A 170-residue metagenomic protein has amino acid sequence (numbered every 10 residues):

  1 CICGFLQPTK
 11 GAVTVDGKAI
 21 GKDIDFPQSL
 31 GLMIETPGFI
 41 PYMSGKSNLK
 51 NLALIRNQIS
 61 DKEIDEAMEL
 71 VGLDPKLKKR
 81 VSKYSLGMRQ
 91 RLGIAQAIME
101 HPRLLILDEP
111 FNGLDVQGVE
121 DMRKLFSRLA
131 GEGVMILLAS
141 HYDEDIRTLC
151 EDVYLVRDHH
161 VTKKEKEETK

Functional and structural regions predicted by a protein language model:
C3: Helix-to-loop junction immediately C-terminal to a conserved catalytic motif
G11-F26: Conserved ABC transporter NBD signature motif
K50, D61-K76: Conserved ABC ATPase "signature" region
L105-E109: Catalytic Walker B motif of ABC-type/P-loop ATPase nucleotide-binding domains
V116-Q117: Helix N-cap at the start of a conserved alpha-helix in ABC-type nucleotide-binding domains
A139-H141: H-loop/switch region of ABC-family ATPase nucleotide-binding domains
